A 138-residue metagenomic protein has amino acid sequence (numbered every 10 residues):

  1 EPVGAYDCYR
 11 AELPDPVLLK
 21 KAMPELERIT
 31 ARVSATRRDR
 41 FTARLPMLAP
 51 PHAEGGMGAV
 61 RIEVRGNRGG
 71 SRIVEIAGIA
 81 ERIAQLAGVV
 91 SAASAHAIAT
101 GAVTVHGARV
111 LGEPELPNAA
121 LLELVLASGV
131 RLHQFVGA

Functional and structural regions predicted by a protein language model:
E1-A138: C-terminal catalytic/substrate-binding lobe primarily of soluble NAD(P)-dependent oxidoreductases
